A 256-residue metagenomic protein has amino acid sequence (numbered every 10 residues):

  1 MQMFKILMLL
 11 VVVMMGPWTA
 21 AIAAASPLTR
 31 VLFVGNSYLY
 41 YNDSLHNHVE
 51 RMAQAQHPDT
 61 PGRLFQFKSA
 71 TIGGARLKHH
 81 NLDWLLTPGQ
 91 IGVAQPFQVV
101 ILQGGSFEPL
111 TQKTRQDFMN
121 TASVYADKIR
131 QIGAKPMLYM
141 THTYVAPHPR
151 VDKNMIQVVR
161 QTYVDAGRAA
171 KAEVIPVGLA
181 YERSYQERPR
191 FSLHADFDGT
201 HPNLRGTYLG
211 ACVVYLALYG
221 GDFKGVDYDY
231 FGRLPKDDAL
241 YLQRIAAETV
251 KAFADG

Functional and structural regions predicted by a protein language model:
M1-I6: Positively charged n-region of N-terminal signal peptides that target proteins for export
L7-P17: Bacterial N-terminal signal peptides
W18-A24: Sec/Tat signal peptide C-region and signal peptidase I cleavage site
R30-L32, L39-M119: Conserved SGNH/GDSL esterase-like catalytic core that processes O-acyl groups on lipids and polysaccharides
V34-G35, Y139: Short hydrophobic segments within beta-strands
H46, E50, M119-A126, R160 (+2 more regions): Extracytoplasmic/secreted envelope proteins and their assembly/folding machinery, especially bacterial periplasmic
G89-L204, L216, G225: Alpha-helical cap/lid subdomain in secreted, periplasmic, or secretory-pathway luminal O-acyl-processing enzymes
H201, Y208-G256: Conserved catalytic region of serine esterases and O-acyltransferases that act on ester linkages in lipids
